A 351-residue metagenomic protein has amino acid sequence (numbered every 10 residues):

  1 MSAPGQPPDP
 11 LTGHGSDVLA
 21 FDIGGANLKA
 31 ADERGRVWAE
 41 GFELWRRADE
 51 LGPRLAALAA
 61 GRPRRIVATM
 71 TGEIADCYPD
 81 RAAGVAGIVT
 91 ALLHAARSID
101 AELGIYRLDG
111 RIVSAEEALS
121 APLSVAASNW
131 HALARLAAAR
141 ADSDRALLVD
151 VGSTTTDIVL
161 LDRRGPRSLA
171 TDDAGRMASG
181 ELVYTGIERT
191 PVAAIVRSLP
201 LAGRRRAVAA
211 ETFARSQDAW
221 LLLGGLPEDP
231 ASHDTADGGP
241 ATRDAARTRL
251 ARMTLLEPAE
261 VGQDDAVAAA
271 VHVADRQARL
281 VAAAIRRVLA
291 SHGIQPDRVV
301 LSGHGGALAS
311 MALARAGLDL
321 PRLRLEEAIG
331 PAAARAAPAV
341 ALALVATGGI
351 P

Functional and structural regions predicted by a protein language model:
M1-G25, A31, G35-L148, V159-P351: Nucleotide/phosphate-binding catalytic cleft detector across ATP-hydrolyzing and phosphate-transferring enzymes
A26, T154: Conserved Rossmann-like nucleotide-cofactor binding loop
V151: Active-site activation/catalytic loop segments of kinase-like enzymes and analogous catalytic loops in related
